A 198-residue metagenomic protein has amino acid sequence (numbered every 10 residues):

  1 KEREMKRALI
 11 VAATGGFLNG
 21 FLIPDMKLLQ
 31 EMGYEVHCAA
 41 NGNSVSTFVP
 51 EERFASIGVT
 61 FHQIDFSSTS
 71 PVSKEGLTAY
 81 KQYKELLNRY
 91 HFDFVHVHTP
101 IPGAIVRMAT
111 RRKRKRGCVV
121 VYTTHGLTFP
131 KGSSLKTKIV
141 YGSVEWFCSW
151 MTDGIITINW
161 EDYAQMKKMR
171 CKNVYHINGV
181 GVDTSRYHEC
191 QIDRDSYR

Functional and structural regions predicted by a protein language model:
K1-E4: Short, Lys/Arg-enriched N-terminal segments with co-localized hydrophobic residues within the first ~10-30 amino acids
R7-L9, R111-F129, E145, I156 (+1 more regions): Active-site proximal beta-strand in glycosyltransferases
I10-E75, E161-K167: N-terminal strand-loop element at the rim of the active site of nucleotide-sugar-dependent glycosyltransferases
E51-R53, A79-Q82, Y187-R198: A short helix/loop element that forms part of the nucleotide-sugar donor recognition site in Leloir-type
H62, W146-D193: Donor nucleotide-sugar binding/catalytic pocket of nucleotide-sugar-dependent glycosyltransferases
K74-K81, C118-V119, F129-M151, I192: Nucleotide-sugar donor phosphate/pyrophosphate-binding loop at the beta->alpha transition of glycosyltransferases
L86-D93: Glycine-rich phosphate-binding loop signature in dinucleotide/nucleotide-binding domains
V97-G103: Short His-centered aromatic/hydrophobic patch
